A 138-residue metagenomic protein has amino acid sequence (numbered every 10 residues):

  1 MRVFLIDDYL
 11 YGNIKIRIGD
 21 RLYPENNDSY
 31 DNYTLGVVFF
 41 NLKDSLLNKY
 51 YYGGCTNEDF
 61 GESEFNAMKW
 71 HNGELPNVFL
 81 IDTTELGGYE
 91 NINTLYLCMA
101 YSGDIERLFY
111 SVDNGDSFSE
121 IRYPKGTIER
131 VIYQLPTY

Functional and structural regions predicted by a protein language model:
M1-Y138: Preference for intrinsically disordered or flexible, low-complexity segments and adjacent hinge/connector residues
